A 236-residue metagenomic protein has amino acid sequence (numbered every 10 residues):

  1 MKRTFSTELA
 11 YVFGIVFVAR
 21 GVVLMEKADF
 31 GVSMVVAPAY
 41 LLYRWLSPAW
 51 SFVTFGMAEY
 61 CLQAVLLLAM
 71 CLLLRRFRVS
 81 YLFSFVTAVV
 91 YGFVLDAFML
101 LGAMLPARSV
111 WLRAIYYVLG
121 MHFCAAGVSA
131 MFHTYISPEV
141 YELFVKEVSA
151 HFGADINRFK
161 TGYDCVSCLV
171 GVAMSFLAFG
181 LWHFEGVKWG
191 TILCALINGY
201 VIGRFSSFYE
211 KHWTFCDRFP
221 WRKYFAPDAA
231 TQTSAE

Functional and structural regions predicted by a protein language model:
M1-E236: Core subunits and conserved enzymes of cellular information-processing and envelope-translocation systems across
